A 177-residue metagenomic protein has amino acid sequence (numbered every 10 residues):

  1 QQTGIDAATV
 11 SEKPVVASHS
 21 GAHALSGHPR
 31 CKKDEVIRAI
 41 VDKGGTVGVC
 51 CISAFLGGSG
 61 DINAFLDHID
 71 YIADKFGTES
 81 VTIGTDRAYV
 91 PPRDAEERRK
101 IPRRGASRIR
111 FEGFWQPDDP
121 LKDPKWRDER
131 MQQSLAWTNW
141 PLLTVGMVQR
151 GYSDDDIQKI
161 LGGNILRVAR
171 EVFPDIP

Functional and structural regions predicted by a protein language model:
Q1-Q2, S20-H23, I52-A54, D86-V90: Active-site beta-loop-alpha junctions enriched in small/polar residues
Q1-V16, P29-G45, N63-E79: Histidine/acidic residue-rich metal-binding segments in metalloenzymes
A8-S18, F65-D74, K100-R110, T144 (+1 more regions): Short, electropositive alpha-helical surface patch
H19, I40, V47, D86 (+1 more regions): Conserved, mostly hydrophobic/aromatic
A22-C31, F55-N63: Acidic-and-aromatic substrate-binding clefts and catalytic sites of carbohydrate-active enzymes
C51, F76-K100, A106-Q133: Short acidic/histidine-rich active-site segments
D61, P92-R98, A169-P177: Short glycine/threonine-rich loop-to-helix capping motif typified by GTGT followed within a few residues by an Asp-Pro
P124-P177: Mid-to-C-terminal alpha-helical segments outside catalytic/metal-binding sites
